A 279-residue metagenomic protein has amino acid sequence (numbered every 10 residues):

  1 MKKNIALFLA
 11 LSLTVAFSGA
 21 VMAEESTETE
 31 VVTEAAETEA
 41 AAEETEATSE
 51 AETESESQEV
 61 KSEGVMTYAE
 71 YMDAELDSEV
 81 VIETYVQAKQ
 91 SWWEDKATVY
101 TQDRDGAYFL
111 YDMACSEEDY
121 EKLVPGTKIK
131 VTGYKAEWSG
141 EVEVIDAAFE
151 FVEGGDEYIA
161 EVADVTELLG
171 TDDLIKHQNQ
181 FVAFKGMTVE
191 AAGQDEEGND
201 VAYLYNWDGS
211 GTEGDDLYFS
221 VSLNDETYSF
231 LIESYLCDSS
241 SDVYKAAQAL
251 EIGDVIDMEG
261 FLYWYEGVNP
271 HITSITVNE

Functional and structural regions predicted by a protein language model:
M1-F8: Positively charged n-region of N-terminal signal peptides that target proteins for export
L11-L13: Repetitive helical segments and hydrophobic/amphipathic motifs
V15-V32: Sec-dependent signal peptide cleavage junction
T27-S57: Extracellular mucin-like PTS domains
E56-E279: OB-fold single-stranded nucleic acid-binding module
